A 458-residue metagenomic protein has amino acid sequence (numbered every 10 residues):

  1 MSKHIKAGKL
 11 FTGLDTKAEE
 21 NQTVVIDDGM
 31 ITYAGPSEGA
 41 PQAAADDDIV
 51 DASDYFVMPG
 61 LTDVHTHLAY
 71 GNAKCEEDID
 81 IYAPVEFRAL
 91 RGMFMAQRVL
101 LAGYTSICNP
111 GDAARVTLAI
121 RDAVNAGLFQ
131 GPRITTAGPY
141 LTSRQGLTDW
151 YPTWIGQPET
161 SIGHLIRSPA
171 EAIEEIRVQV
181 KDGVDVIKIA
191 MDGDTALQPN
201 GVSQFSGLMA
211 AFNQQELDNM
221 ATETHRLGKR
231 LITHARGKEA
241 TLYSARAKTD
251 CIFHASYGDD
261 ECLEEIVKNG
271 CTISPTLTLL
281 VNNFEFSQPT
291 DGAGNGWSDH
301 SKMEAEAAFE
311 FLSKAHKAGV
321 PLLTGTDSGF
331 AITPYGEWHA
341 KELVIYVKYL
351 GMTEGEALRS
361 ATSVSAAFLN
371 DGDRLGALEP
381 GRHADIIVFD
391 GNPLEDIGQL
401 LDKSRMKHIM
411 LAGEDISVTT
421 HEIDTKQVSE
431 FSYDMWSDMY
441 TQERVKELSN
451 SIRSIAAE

Functional and structural regions predicted by a protein language model:
M1-Q22, D27-D28, S37, A43 (+3 more regions): Active-site microenvironment of metallo-dependent hydrolases
G8, V24, G29, D54 (+15 more regions): Divalent metal-coordination and catalytic microenvironments
G39-M58, Y82-A83: Active-site metal-binding motif and surrounding structural segment of the metallo-beta-lactamase
Y55-A126, R144-L147, Q215, A247: Metal-associated gating/positioning segment near the N- to mid-region
E77-L90, Y151-E174, R230-I232: Active-site mouth loops of central-metabolism enzymes
D80, R226, G296, E306-N392: His/Asp/Glu-enriched, well-ordered alpha-helical/loop segment that forms or immediately abuts the divalent-metal
R91-T117, Q130-Y140, V184-D194, K229-R230 (+3 more regions): Divalent metal-dependent hydrolysis catalytic cores, especially in the metallo-beta-lactamase
A190-E310, L323, S328-F330, L350-M352 (+2 more regions): Active-site core of metal-dependent hydrolases
